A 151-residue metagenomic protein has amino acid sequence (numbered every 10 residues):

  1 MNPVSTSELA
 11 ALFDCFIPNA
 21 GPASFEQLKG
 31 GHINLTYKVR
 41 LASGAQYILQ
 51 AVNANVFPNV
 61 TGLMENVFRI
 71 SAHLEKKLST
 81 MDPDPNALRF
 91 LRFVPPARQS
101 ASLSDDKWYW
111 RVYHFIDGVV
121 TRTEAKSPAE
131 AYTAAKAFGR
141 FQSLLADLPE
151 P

Functional and structural regions predicted by a protein language model:
M1-E26: Juxta-kinase regulatory segment immediately upstream of eukaryotic protein kinase catalytic domains
S24-P151: Conserved ATP-binding subdomain of kinase catalytic cores across diverse folds
